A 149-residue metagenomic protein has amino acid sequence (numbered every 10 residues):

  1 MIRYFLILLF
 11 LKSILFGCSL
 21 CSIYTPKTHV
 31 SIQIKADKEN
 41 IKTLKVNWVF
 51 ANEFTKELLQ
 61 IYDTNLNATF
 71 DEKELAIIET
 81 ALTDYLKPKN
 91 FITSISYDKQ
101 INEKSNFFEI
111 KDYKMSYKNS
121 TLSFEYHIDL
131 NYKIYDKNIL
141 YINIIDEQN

Functional and structural regions predicted by a protein language model:
I2-G17: Classical Sec-dependent N-terminal signal peptides that target proteins to the secretory pathway
C21-V49, F54: Early extracytoplasmic/domain-onset interaction patches
K27-Q33, I78, F107-Y113: Short structured motifs
T43, K56-Q60, D136-Y141: Short, hydrophobic/aromatic beta-strand segments
Q60-E72: Acidic, glycine-anchored loop motifs typical of Ca2+
T69-L75, D146-N149: Short, cationic low-complexity segments
E72-K99: A glycine-rich, hydrophobic loop/mini-helix early in the fold
Y97-N149: Mature, soluble, non-transmembrane domains
